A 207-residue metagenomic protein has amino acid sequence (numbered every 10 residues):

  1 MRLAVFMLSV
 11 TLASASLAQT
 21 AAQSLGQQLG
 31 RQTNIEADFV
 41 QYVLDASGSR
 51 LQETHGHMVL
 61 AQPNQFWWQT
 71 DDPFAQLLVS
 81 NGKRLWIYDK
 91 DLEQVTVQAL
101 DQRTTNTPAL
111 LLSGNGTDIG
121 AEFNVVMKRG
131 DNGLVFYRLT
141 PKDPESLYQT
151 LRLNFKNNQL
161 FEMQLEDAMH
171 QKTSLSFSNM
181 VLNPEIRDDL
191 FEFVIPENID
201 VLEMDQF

Functional and structural regions predicted by a protein language model:
M1, A18-A21: Absolute protein N-terminus
M1-S9: Sec-dependent signal peptide recognition, specifically the positively charged N-region followed immediately by
A13-S16: N-terminal signal peptide c-region/cleavage motif recognized by signal peptidases
T20-D45, S49-L51, Y88-Y148, Q206-F207: Flexible, processing/modification-adjacent segments and terminal tails in exported/periplasmic/extracellular proteins
G26-Q28, T33-Q69, F74-L77, D167: N-terminal secretory signal peptides
Q32-N34, E53-H55, A61-P63, P73 (+6 more regions): Extracytoplasmic
H57-T107, T173-S174: An acidic-aromatic
T96, G120-D205: Gly/Pro-enriched, hydrophobic low-complexity segments that function as extracytoplasmic propeptides/linkers
